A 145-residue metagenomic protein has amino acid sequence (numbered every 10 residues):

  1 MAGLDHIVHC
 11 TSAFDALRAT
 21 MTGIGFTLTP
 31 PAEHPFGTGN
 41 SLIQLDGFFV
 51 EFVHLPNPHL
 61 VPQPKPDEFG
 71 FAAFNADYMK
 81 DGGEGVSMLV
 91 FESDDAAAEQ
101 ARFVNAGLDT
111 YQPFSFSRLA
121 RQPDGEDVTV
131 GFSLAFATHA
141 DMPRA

Functional and structural regions predicted by a protein language model:
M1, A13-A16, G23-G25, H59-K65 (+2 more regions): N-terminal start-of-chain detector that recognizes signal peptides and the immediate post-cleavage beginning
A2-A13, S41-D46, P62-F103: Vicinal oxygen chelate
H6-C10, D15-A19, E51-N57, Y111-S115 (+1 more regions): Generic detector of short, locally flexible boundary/turn motifs and exposed helical patches
F14-T27, E99-A106: Amphipathic alpha-helical segments
R18-Y78: Glycine/small-residue-rich interface belts in oligomeric ring/scaffold proteins and their assembly partners
L42, F49-E51, V90, D94-A145: Vicinal oxygen chelate
